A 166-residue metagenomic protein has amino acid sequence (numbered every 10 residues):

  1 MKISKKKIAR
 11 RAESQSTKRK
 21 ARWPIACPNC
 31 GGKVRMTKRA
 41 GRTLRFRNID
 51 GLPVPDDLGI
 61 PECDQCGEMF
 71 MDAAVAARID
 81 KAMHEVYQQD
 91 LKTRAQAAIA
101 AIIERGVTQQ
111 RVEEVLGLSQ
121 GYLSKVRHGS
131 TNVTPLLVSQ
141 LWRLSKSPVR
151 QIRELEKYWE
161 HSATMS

Functional and structural regions predicted by a protein language model:
M1-H84: N-terminal cysteine/histidine-rich coordination modules
A76-R105: A short, Lys/Arg-rich alpha-helix, primarily the initiator
Q109-V115, L123: Short alpha-helical "recognition helix" segments of helix-turn-helix
L118-V133: Recognition helix of helix-turn-helix/homeodomain-like DNA-binding domains that insert into the DNA major groove
S130-R143: Short, basic-rich loop-to-helix N-cap that marks the start of a DNA-contacting helix
W142-R153: Short, basic amphipathic alpha-helical segments that act as recognition/interaction helices in nucleic-acid-binding
E154-S166: Short, charged recognition helix plus adjacent turn of helix-turn-helix-like nucleic-acid-binding domains
